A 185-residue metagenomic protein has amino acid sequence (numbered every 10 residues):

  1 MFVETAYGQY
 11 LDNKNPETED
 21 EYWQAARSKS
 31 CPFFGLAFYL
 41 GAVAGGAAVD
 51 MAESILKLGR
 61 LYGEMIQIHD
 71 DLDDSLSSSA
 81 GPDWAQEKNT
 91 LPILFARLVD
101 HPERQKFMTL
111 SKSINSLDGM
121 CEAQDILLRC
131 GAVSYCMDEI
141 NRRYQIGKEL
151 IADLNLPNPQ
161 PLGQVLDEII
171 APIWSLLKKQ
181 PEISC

Functional and structural regions predicted by a protein language model:
M1-C185: All-alpha prenyltransferase/terpene-synthase fold signal
